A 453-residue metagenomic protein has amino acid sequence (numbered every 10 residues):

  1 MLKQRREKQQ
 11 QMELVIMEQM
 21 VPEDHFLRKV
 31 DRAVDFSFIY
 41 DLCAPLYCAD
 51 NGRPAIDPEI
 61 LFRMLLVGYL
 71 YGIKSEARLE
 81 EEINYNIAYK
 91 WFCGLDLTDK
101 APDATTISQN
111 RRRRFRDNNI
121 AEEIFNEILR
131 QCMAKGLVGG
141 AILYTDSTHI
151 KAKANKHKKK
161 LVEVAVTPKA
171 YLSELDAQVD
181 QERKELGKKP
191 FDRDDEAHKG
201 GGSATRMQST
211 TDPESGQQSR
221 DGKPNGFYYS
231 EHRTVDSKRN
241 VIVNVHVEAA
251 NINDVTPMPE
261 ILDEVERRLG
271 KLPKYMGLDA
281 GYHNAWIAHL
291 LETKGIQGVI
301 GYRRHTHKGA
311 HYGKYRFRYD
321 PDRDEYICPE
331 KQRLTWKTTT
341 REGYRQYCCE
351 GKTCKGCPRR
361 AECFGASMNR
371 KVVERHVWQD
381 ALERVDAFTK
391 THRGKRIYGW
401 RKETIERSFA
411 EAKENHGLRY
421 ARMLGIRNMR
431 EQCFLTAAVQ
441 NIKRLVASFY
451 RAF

Functional and structural regions predicted by a protein language model:
M1-R28: Hydrophobic alpha-helical membrane-insertion signals
K3-Q4, G72-Y85, L95-F453: Anion-binding and metal-coordination hotspots
I16, V34-F38, G94, L161 (+1 more regions): Short, solvent-exposed coil/turn linker segments
E18-M20, R53, K223: Short secondary-structure boundary/capping segments within folded domains
E23-L66, H376-V377, A381: Basic, short loop/linker segments at the boundary and entry of helix-turn-helix/winged-helix-like folds
F38, Y69-G72, I87, W91: Short alpha-helix boundary/capping elements
D50, F92, M423: Short glycine/serine/threonine-biased micro-segments
I60-G68, K74, L79: N-terminal catalytic cores of NTP/NDP-binding nucleotidyl/phosphoryl-transfer enzymes
